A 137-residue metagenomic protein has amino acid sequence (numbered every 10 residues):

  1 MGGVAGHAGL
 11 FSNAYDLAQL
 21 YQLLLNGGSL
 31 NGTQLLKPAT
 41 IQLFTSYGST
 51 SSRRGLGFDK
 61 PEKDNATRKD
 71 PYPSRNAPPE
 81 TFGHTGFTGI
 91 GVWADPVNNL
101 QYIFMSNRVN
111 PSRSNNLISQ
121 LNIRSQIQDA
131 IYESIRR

Functional and structural regions predicted by a protein language model:
M1-R137: Catalytic loop of the DD-peptidase/beta-lactamase superfamily, centered on the K-T-G motif and neighboring
